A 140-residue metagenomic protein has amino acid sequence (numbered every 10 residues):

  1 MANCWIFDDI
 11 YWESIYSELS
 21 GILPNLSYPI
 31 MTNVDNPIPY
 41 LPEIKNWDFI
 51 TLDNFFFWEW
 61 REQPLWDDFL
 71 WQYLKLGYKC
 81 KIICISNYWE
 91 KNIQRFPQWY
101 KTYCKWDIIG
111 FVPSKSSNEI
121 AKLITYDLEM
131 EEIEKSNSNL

Functional and structural regions predicted by a protein language model:
M1-W12, Y16-S20: Conserved acidic segment of CheY-like receiver
I6-Y11, I30-V34, I83-L140: Output/docking surface of receiver
Y11, P29-F49, D53, F57-E59: Acidic, metal-coordinating helix/loop segments flanking the phosphotransfer/catalytic sites of two-component signaling
L19-S27: Short helix-loop-beta junction
S20, L41-P42, Y73-K75, K101: N-terminal cationic-hydrophobic initiation segments that often serve targeting/anchoring roles
I38-K45, D67-W71, A121, T125: Amphipathic, non-transmembrane alpha-helical secondary structure
W47-I82, S86-F96: Conserved phosphotransfer microenvironments
